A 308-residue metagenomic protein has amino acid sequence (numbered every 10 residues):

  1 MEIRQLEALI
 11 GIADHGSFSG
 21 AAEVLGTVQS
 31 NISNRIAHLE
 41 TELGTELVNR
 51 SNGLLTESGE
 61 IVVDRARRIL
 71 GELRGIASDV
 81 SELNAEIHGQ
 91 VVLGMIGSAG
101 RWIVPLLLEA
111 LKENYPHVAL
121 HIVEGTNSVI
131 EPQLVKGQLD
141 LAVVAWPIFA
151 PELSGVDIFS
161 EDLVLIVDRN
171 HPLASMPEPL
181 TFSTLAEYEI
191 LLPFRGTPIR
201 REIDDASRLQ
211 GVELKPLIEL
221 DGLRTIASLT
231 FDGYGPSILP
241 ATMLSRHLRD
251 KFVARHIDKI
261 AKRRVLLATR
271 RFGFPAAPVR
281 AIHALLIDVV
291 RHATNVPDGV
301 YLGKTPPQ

Functional and structural regions predicted by a protein language model:
I10-V28: Short helix-boundary/capping micro-motifs
E40-E57: A short LG(V/I)-centered, amphipathic sequence patch enriched for acidic residue(s) preceding the LG motif
E42-L43, V62-N84, W146: Alpha-helical linker/hinge and terminal dimerization helices associated with HTH transcriptional regulators
H88-P151, L220: Central regulatory/effector-binding core of bacterial HTH transcription factors
I103, R255-P297, Y301: A late-sequence structural motif
T126-E131, V135-L139, V144-A145, G196-V253: Hydrophobic hinge/microswitch elements
L153-I190: Flexible hinge/capping segments at coil-to-helix
S154-V164, A241-T242, R249-K262: Short beta-strand->loop
